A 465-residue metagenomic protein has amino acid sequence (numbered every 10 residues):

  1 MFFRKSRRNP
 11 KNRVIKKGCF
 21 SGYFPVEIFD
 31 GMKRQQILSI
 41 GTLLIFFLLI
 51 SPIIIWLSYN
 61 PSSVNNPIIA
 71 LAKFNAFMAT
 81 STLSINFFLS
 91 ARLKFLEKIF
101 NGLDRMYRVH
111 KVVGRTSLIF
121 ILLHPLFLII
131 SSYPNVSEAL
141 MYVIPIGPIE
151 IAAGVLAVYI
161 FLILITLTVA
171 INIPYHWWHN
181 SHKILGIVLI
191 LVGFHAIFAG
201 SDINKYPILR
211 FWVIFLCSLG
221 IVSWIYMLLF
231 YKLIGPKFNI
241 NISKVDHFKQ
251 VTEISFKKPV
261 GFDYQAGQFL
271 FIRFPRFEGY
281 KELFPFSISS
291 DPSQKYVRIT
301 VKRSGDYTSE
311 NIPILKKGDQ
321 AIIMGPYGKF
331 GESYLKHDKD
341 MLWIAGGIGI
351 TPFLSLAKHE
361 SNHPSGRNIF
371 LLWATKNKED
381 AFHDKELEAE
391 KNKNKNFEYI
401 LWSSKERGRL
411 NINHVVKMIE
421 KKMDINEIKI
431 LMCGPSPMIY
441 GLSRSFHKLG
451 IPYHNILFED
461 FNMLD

Functional and structural regions predicted by a protein language model:
F2, P25-R34: Short, Lys/Arg-rich, polar N-terminal cytosolic tail immediately upstream of the first transmembrane signal-anchor
N9-N12, Y23: Intrinsic-disorder-associated, low-complexity terminal segments enriched in Asp/Asn/His/Tyr and depleted of Lys/Arg
I40-L49, A76, T80-L83, L96 (+2 more regions): FNR/FR-type flavoprotein reductase catalytic core
I55-I69: Short, hydrophobic transmembrane alpha-helix segments
F88-L103: Membrane-helix interface/capping segments
L93, I173-W177, L229-N239: Juxtamembrane/interface segments at transmembrane-helix termini
L233-Q320, P364, T375-N377, E388 (+1 more regions): Ferredoxin-reductase
